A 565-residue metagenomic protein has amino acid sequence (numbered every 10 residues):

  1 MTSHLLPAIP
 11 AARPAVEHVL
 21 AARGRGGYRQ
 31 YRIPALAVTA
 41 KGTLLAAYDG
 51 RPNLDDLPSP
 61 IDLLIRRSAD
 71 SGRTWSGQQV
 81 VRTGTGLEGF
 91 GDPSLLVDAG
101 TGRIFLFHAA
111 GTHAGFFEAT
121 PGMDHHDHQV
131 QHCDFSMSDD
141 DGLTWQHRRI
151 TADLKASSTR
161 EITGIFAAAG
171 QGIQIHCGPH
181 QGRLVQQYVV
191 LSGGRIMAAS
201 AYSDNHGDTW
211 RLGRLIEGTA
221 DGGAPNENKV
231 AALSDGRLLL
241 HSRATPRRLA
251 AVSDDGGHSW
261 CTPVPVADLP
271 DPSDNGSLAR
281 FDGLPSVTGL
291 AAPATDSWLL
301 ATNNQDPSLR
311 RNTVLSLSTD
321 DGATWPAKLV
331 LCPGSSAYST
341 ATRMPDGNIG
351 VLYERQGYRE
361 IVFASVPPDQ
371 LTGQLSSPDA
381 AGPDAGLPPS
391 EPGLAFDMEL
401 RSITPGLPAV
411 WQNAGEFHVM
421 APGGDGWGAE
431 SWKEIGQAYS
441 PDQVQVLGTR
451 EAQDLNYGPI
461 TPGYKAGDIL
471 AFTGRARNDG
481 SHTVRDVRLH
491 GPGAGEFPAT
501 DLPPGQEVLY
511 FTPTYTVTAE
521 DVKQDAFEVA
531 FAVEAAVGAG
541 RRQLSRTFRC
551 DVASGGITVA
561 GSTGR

Functional and structural regions predicted by a protein language model:
M1-H4, T563-R565: Bacterial/eukaryotic Sec-type N-terminal signal peptides
S3-L387: Asp-box/BNR beta-propeller blade signature and adjacent active/binding-site loops in extracellular glycan-interacting
A385-G564: Exported/extracytosolic protein signature
